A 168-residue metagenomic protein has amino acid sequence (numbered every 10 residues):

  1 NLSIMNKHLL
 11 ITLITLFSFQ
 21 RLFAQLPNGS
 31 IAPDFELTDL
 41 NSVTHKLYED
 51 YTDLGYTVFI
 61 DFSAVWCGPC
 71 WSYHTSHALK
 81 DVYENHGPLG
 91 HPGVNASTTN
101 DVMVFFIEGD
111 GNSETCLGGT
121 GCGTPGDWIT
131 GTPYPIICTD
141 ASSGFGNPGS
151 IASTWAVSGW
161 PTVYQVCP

Functional and structural regions predicted by a protein language model:
N1-P27: Bacterial Sec-dependent N-terminal signal peptides
F23-A32, P135: Boundary/junction segments of secreted and surface-exposed precursor proteins
F35-V58, D81-G93: A short beta-strand-turn-helix
T52, A141-P168: Thiol/disulfide oxidoreductase modules built on the thioredoxin-like
D53-F59, T98-V104, G131-P135, G159-P161 (+1 more regions): Loop/turn elements at helix/coil->beta-strand transitions in domains of secreted/extracellular proteins
T57, F62-D81, S113-E114: Conserved redox-active cysteine motifs that mediate thiol-disulfide chemistry, especially di-cysteine Cys-X(1-2)-Cys
Y73-G90, L117-G123: Well-ordered, non-membrane alpha-helical segments in soluble/globular domains
G87-G118, G131-G146: Thiol-based oxidoreductase modules, predominantly thioredoxin-like and allied folds used for disulfide exchange
